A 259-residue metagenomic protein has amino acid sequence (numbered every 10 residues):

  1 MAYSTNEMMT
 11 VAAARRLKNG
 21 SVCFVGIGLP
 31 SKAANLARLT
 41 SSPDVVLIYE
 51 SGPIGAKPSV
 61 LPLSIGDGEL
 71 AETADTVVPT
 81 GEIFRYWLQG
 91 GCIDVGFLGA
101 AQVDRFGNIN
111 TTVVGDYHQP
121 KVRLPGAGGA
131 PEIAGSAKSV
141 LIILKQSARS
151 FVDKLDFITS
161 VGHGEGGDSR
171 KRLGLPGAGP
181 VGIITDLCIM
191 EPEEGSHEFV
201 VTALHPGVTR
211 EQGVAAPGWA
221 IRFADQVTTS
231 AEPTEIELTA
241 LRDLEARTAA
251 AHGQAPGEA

Functional and structural regions predicted by a protein language model:
M1-A74: N-terminal active-site beta-alpha-beta segment that forms phosphate/nucleotide-binding and substrate-recognition loops
L17, S21, A37, S41 (+7 more regions): Structural signal for hydrophobic packing residues in well-ordered secondary-structure cores of soluble enzyme domains
D44-P53, A71-D75, F106, K121-P125 (+2 more regions): Short, Lys/Arg-enriched charge-dense amphipathic segments
L61-A224, T228-I236: Conserved phosphate- and dinucleotide-binding cores of soluble alpha/beta proteins, encompassing both enzyme active
D225-A259: A conserved C-terminal secondary-structure "cap"
